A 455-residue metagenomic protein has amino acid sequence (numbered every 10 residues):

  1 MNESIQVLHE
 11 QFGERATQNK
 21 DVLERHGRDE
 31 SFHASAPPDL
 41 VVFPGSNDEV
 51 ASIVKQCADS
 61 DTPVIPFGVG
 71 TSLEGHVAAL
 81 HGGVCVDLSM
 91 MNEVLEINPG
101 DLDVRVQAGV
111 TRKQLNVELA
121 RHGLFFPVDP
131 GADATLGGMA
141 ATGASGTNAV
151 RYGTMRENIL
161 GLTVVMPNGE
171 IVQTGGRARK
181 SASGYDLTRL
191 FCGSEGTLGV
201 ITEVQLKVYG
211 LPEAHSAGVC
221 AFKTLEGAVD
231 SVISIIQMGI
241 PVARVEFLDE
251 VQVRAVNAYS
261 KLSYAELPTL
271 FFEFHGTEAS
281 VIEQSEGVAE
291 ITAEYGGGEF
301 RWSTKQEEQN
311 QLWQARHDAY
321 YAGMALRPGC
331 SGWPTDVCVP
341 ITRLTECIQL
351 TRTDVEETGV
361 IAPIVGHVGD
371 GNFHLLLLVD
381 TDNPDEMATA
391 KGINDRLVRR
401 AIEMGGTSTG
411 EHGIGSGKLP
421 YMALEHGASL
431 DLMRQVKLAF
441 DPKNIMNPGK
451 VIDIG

Functional and structural regions predicted by a protein language model:
M1-E30, S60-T62, I291-N310, E403-T407 (+1 more regions): N-terminal accessory segments
M1-K55, T71-L102, Q252-S260, Q306-P334 (+2 more regions): N-terminal flexible segment immediately upstream of the FAD-binding catalytic core in FAD-dependent oxidoreductases
T17-H26, G210, A221, V229-I393 (+2 more regions): C-terminal substrate-recognition/cap domain of FAD-linked oxidoreductases
E93-E246, M446: FAD-binding subdomain of flavoenzyme oxidoreductases
E170, L419-G455: Activity-critical C-terminal alpha-helical subdomain
H367, T407-I414, P448-V451: Short acidic/histidine-rich active-site segments
